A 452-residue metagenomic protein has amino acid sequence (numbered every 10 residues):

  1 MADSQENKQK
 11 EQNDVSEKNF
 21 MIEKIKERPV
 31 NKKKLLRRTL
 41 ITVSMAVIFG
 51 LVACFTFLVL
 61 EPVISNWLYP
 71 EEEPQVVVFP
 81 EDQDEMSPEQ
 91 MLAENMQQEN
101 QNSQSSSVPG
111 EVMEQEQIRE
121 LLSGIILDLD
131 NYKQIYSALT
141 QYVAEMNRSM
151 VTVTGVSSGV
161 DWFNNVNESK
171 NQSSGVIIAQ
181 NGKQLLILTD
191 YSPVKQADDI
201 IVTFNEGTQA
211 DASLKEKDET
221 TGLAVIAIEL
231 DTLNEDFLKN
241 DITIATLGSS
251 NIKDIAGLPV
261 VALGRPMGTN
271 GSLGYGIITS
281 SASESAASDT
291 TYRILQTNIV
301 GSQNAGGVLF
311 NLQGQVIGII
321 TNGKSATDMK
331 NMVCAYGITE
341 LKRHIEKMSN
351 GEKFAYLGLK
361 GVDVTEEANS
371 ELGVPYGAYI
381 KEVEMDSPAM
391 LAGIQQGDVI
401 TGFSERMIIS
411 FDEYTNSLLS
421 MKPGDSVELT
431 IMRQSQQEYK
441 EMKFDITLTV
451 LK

Functional and structural regions predicted by a protein language model:
M1-M150, T154-S157, W162, N234-D236 (+1 more regions): N-terminal targeting leaders that route proteins to membranes or the secretory/organellar pathways
V63, W67-P70, G182-A224, I228-D231: Catalytic-histidine neighborhood of serine endopeptidases, predominantly the chymotrypsin-like S1/PA family
E120-D130, P259, I319-E366, T449-K452: Interdomain regulatory linker/hinge segments that flank or connect interaction modules in polarity/junction/synaptic
N131-Q141, V156-Q184, Q209-D211, I244-T246 (+2 more regions): A conserved glycine-rich beta-strand in the N-terminal activation segment of trypsin-fold
W162-S169, D218-T221, T232-K239, S281-L295 (+3 more regions): Gly/Ser-enriched beta-turn/beta-hairpin loop segments
E168-S169, A197-D198, L233-L238, I242 (+3 more regions): Active-site loop architecture of trypsin-fold serine endopeptidases
T246-N270: Short glycine/Trp-rich loop-beta-loop segment that forms part of the substrate-binding cleft
K347-S417, D425, T430-K452: PDZ/PDZ-like groove recognition
